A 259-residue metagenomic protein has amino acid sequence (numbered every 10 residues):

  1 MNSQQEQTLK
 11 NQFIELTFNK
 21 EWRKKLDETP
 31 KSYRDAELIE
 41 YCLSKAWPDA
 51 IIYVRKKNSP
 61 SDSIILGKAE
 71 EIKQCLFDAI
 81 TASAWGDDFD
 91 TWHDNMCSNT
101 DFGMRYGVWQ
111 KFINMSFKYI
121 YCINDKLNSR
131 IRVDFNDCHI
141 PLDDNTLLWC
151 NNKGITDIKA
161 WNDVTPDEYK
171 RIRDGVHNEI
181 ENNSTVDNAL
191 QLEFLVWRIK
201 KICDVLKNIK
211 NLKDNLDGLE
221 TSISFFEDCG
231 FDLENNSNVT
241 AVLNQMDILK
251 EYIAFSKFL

Functional and structural regions predicted by a protein language model:
M1-E40, D90, D101-N128, R132-K210 (+1 more regions): C-terminal accessory module of base-excision DNA glycosylases/AP lyases that mediates lesion recognition and DNA
E21-Q74: N-terminal interaction modules that seed assembly of large macromolecular complexes
P60-N124: Alpha-helical ds-nucleic-acid-binding substructure associated with the helix-hairpin-helix region of base-excision DNA
I158, V176, T221, F225-G230: Short helix/strand-capping connector loops at secondary-structure junctions
I209-L212, L216-L219, M246-L249: Long amphipathic alpha-helices with heptad-repeat character, especially coiled-coil-forming segments used
N211-D214, S224-V239: Charged, low-complexity interaction regions
D232-L259: Short, charge-rich amphipathic interface segments used for partner binding and complex assembly
